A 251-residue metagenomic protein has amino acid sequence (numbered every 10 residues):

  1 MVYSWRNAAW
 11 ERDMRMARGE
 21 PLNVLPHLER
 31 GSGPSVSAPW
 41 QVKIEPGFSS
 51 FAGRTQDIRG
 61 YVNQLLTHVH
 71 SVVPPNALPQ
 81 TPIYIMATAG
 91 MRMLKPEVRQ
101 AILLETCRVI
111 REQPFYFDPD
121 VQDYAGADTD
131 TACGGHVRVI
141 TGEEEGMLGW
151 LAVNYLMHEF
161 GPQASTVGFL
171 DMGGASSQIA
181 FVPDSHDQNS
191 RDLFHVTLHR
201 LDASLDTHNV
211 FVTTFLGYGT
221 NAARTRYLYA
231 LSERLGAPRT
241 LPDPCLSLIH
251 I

Functional and structural regions predicted by a protein language model:
M1-G19, Y155, P162-L193: Gly/Thr-rich phosphate-binding beta-strand-loop-beta motif of the actin/hexokinase/Hsp70
M1-Q122, R191-L193: Conserved phosphate-binding loops in N-terminal lobes of ATP-dependent enzymes of the actin/Hsp70/sugar-kinase
S50, A89-M93, E144-G146, G174 (+1 more regions): Solvent-exposed loop/turn segments at secondary-structure junctions within structured extracellular/periplasmic domains
S71-P79, M157-Q163, G168: Surface-exposed acidic, glycine-flexible loop patches that form ligand/cofactor-binding and adhesion interfaces
P82-T88, H136-G142, G168-D171: Extended hydrophobic secondary-structure segments that form protein cores and membrane-embedded regions
F115-H158, G174-S177, V182: Active-site neighborhood for divalent-cation/phosphate handling
A222, L228-S247: Non-catalytic, alpha-helical, charged scaffold/linker segments that couple or flank catalytic or architectural cores
I249-I251: Conserved small/polar residues in nucleotide/adenosyl-binding loops
